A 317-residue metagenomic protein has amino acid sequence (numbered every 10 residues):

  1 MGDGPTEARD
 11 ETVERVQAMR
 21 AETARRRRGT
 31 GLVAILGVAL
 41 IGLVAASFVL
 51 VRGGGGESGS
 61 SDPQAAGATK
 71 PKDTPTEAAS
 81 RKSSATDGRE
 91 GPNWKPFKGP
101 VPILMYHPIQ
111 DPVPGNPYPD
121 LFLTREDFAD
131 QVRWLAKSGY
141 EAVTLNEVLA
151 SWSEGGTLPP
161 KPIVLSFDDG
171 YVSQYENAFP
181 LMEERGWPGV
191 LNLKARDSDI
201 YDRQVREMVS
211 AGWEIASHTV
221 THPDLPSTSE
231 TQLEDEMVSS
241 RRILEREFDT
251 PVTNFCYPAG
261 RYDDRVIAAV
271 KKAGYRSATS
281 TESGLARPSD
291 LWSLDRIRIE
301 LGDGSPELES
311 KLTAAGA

Functional and structural regions predicted by a protein language model:
M1-T30: Terminal targeting segments of Actinobacterial cell-envelope proteins
I35-A46: Hydrophobic membrane-insertion alpha-helices, especially the h-region of bacterial N-terminal signal peptides
A45-G67: C-terminal region of N-terminal signal peptides and the immediate post-cleavage residues of exported proteins
G67-S166, Y171-N177, R203-R206, S210 (+1 more regions): C-terminal active-site subregion of NodB/CE4 polysaccharide deacetylases
L104, W213-H218: Non-cysteine beta-strand/loop elements that form the S-adenosyl-L-methionine
E176-N177, L181-E184: Active-site-proximal N-terminal segment of extracellular/periplasmic enzymes that hydrolyze or transfer
G186-R206: A short, conserved beta-to-alpha structural element at the edge of catalytic cores that scaffolds binding
N192, H218, A278-S280: Short beta-strand and adjacent tight-turn residues that come in two discontinuous sequence segments and form the edges
